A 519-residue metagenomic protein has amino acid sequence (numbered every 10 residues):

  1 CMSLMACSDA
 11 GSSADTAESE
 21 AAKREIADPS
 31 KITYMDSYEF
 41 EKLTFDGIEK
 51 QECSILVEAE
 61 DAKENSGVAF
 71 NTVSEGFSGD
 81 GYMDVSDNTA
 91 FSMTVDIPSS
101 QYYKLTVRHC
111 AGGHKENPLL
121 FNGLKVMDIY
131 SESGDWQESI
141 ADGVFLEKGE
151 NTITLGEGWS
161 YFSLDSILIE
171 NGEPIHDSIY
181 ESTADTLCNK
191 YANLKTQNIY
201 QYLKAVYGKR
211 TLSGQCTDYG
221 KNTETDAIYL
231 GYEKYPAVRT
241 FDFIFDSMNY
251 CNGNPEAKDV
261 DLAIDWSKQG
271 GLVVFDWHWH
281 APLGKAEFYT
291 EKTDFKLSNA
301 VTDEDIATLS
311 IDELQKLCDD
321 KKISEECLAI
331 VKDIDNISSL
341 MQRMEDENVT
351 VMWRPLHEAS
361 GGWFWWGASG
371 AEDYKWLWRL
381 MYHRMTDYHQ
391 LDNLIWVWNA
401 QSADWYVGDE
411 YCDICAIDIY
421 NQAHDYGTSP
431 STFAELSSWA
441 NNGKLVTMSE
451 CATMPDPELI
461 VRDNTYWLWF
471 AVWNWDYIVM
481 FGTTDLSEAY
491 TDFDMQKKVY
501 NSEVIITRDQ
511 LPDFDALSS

Functional and structural regions predicted by a protein language model:
S3-A6: C-terminal motif of bacterial Sec signal peptides marking the signal peptidase cleavage site
S8-A14: Bacterial lipoprotein signal-peptidase II cleavage site
A22-T196: Extracytoplasmic
R24-E49, E170-I244, N249, G253-E256 (+4 more regions): N-terminal module-boundary/linker segments of secreted carbohydrate-active enzymes
G214-C216, R354-L356, W378-D404, K444-M454: Aromatic-lined carbohydrate-recognition surfaces of secreted/lumenal glycan-active proteins
F241, S402-D425, W473: Aromatic- and acid-rich polysaccharide-binding/catalytic face of secreted or lumenal carbohydrate-active enzymes
M248-N249, P255-L380, L391: Substrate-binding cleft of extracellular glycoside hydrolase catalytic domains
K444-S519: Substrate-binding cleft of secreted/luminal carbohydrate-active enzymes
